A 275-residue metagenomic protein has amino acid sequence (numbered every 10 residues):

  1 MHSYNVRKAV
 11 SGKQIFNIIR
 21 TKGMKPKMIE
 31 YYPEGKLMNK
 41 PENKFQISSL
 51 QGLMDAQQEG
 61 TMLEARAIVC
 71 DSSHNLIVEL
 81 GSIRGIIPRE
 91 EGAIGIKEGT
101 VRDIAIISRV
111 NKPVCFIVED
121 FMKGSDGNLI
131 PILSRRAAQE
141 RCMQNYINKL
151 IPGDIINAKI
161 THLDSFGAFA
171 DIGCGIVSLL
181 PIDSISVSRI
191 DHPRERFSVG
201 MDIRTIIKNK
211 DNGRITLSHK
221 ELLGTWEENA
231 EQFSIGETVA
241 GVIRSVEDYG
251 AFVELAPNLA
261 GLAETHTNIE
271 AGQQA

Functional and structural regions predicted by a protein language model:
H2-A275: Single-stranded RNA-binding regions, centering on S1/OB-family and related RNA-binding modules
